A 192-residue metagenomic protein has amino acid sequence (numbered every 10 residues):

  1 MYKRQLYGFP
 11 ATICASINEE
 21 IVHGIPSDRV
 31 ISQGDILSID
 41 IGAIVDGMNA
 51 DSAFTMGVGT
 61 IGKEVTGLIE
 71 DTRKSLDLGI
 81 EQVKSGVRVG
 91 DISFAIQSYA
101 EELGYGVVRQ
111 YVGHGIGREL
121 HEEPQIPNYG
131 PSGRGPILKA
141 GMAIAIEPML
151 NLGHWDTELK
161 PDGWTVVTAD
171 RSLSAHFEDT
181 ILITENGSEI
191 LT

Functional and structural regions predicted by a protein language model:
K3-T192: Active-site neighborhoods and metal-handling regions in enzymes and metal-associated proteins
